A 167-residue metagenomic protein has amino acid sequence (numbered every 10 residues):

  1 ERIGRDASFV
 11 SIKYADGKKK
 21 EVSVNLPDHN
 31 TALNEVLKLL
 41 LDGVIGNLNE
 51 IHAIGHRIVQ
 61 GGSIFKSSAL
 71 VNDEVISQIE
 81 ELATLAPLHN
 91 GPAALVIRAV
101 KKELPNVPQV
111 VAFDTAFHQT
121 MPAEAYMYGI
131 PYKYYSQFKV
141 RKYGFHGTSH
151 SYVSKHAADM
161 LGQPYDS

Functional and structural regions predicted by a protein language model:
E1-F65: N-terminal glycine/serine-rich phosphate-binding loop of ATP-dependent small-molecule kinases, especially carbohydrate
D16, V75-Q78, G129-S136: Short glycine/proline- and charge-enriched loop/turn segments that cap or connect secondary-structure elements
E21-V22, Q78-A83, S136-V140: Short glycine/proline- and acidic residue-enriched helix-loop micro-motifs that form flexible lids or anion-recognition
L26-N30, N34, A69, D73 (+3 more regions): Electropositive phosphate-/nucleotide-binding environments in soluble metabolic enzymes
T31-N34, K38-D42, E74-S77, R98 (+3 more regions): Replace "anionic and nucleotidyl ligands
L40-H89, V110, F117-A125: Short beta-strand-loop/turn "lid" adjacent to the catalytic site in phosphate-handling enzymes
N90-S167: Phosphate-binding/catalytic loop of phosphoryl-transfer enzymes
